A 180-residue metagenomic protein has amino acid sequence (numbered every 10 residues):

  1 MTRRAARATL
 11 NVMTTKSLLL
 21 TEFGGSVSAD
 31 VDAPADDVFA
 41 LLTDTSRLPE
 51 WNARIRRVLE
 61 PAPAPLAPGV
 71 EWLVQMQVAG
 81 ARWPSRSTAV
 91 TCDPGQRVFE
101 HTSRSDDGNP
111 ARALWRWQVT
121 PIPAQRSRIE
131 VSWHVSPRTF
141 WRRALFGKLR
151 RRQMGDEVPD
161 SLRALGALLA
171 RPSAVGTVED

Functional and structural regions predicted by a protein language model:
R3-A67: Hydrophobic ligand-binding cavity/cleft-lining segments
S17-L19, A64, V90, Q118-P121: Short secondary-structure boundary/capping segments
S28, T88, L114-Q118: Short, surface-exposed charged micro-motifs
D30, L59-G108, R126-R128, D160-D180: Glycine-rich portal/gate segments that line the openings of hydrophobic small-molecule binding cavities
T102-D160, L165, G176-T177: Beta-strand/loop substructures that line and gate deep hydrophobic ligand-binding cavities in soluble
